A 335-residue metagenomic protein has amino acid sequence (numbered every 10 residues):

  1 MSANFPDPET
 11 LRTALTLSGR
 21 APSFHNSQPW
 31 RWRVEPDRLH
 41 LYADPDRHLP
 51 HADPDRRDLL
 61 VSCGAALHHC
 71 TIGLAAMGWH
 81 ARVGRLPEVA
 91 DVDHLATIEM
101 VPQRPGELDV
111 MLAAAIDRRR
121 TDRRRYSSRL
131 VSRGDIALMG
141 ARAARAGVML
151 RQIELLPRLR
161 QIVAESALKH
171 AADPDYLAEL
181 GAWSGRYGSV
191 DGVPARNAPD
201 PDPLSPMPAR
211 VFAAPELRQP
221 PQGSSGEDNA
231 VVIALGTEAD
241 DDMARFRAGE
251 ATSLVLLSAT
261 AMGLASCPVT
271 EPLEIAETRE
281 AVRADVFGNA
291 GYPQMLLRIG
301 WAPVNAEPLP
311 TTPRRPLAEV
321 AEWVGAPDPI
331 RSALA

Functional and structural regions predicted by a protein language model:
M1-A335: Acidic, surface-exposed loops and disordered segments
